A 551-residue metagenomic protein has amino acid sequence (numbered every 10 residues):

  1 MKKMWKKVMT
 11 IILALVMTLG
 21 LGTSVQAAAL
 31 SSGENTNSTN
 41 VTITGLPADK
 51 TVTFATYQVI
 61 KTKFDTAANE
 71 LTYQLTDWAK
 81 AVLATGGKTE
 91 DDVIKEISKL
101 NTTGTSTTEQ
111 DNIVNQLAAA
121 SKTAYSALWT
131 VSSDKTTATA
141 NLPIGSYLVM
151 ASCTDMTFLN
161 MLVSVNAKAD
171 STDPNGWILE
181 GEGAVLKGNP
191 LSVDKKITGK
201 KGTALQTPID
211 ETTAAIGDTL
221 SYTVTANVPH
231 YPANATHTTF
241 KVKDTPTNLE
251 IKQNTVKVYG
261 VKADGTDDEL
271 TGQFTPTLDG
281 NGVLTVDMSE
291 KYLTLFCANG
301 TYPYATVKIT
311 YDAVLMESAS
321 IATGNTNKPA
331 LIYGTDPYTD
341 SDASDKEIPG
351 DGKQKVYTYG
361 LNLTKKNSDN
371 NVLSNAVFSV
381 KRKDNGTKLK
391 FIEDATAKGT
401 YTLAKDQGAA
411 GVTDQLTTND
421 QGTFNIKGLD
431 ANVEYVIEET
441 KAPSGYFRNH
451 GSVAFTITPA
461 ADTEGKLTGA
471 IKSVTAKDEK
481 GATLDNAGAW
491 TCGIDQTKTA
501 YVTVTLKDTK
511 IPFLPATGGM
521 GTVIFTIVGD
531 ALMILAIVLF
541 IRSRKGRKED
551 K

Functional and structural regions predicted by a protein language model:
K2-K551: Solvent-exposed loop/turn and edge beta-strand elements of beta-rich ligand-binding domains
